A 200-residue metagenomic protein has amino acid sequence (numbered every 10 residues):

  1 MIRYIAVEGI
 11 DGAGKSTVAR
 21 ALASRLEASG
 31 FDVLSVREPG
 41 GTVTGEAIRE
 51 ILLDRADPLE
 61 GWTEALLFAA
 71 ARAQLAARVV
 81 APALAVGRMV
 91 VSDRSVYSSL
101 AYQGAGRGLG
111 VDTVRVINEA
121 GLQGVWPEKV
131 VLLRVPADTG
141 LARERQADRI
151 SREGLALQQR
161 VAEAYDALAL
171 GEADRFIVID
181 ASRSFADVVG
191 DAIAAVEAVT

Functional and structural regions predicted by a protein language model:
Y4: Walker A (P-loop) ATP-phosphate-binding motif of ABC ATPase nucleotide-binding domains
V7: Hydrophobic anchor at the beta1->P-loop junction of P-loop NTPases
I10: P-loop (Walker A) phosphate-binding loop of NTP-binding proteins
K15: Conserved lysine of the Walker
V18: Hydrophobic positions on the alpha1 helix immediately C-terminal to the Walker A/P-loop
A21-A23, D138-T200: NTP-dependent small-molecule kinase module
F31-L122: ATP-dependent small-molecule kinase phosphotransfer cores that center on conserved nucleotide phosphate-binding segments
S99-A167: A glycine- and Lys/Arg-enriched "phosphate-lid" helix/loop adjacent to the NTP-binding pocket of small-molecule kinases
